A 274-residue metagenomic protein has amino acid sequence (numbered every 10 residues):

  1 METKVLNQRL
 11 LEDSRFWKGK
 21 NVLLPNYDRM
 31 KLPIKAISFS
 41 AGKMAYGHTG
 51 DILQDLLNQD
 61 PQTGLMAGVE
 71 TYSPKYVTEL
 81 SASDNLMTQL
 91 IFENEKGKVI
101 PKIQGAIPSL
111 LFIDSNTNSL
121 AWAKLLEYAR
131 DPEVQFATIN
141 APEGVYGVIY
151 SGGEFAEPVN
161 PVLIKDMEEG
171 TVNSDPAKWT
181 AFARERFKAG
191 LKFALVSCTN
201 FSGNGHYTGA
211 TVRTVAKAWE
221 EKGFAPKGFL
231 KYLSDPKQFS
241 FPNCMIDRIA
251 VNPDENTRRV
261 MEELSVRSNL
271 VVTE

Functional and structural regions predicted by a protein language model:
M1-E274: Substrate/ligand-engaging "lid" and interaction regions
